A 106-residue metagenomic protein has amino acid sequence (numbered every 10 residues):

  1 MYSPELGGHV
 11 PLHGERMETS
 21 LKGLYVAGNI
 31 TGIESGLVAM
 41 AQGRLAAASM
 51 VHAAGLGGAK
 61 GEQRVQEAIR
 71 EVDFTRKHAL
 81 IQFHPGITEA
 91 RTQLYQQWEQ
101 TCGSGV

Functional and structural regions predicted by a protein language model:
M1-T31, D73-F74: FAD-site-proximal beta/loop scaffold in flavoenzymes
Y2-G8, L45, S49-V106: Mid-to-C-terminal Rossmann-like scaffold of FAD/NAD(P)H-dependent oxidoreductases
S20-L21, E34, V38, L80: Residues in flexible loops and secondary-structure boundaries
G28, G32, C102-G105: Short beta-alpha connecting loops at secondary-structure transitions that line or flank enzyme active sites
G32-V51: Conserved mid-domain beta->alpha element of the FAD-binding
